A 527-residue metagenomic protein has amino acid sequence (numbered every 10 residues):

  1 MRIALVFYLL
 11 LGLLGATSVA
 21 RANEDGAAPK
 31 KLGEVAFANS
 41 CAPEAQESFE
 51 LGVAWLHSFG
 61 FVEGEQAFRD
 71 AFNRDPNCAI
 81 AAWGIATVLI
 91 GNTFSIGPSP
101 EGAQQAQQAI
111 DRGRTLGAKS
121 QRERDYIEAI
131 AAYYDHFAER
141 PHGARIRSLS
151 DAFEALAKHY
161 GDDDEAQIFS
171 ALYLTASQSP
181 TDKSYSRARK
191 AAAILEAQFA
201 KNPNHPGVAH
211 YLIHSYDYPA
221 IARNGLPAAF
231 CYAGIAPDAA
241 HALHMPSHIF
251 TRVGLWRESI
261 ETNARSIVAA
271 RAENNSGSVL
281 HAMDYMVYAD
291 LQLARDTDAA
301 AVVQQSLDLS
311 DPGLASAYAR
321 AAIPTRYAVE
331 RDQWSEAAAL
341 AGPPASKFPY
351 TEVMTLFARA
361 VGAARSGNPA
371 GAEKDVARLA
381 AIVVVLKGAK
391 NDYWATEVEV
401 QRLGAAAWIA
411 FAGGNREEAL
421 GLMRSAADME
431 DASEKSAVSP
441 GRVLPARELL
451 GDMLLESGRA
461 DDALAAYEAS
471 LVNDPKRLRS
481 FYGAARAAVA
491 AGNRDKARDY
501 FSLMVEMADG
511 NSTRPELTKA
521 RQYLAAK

Functional and structural regions predicted by a protein language model:
C41-D70, I127, A131-H142, A405 (+1 more regions): Alpha-helical segment of the N-proximal tetratricopeptide repeat
E44-S48, P203-A209, P237-M245, S276-Y285 (+5 more regions): Generic helix N-cap/helix-start motif at coil->alpha-helix transitions
E50, G84, I127-A132, F169 (+12 more regions): "A position-specific structural signal for the A-helix of alpha-solenoid helical repeats
W55, L89, A132, L174 (+8 more regions): Residue at a conserved register position within TPR or TPR-like alpha-solenoid repeats
N73-R74, A157-H159, F199-K201, F230-D238 (+7 more regions): Solenoid-like repeat scaffolds
A79, A86, I90, P98-A118 (+7 more regions): TPR/TPR-like (Sel1-like) alpha-helical repeat modules
